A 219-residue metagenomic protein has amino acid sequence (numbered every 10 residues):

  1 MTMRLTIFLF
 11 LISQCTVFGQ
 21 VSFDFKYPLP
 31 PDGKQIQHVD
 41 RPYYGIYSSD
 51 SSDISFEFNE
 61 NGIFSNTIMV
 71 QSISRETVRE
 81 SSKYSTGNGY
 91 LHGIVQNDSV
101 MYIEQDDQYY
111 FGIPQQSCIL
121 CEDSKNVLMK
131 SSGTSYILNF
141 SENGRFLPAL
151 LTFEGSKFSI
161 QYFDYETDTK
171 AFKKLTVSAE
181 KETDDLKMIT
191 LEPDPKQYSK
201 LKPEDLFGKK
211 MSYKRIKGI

Functional and structural regions predicted by a protein language model:
M1-K26: Bacterial Sec-dependent N-terminal signal peptides
Q14-C15, N61, Y165: Generic structural motif
Q20-K34, D40, D53, M69 (+2 more regions): Calycin-type beta-barrel ligand-binding domains and close structural analogs
I36-Q37, G45: Extracellular/surface-associated beta-sandwich interaction domains
P42-I54: Tryptophan-anchored aromatic micro-motifs
S55-E60: Short beta-strand-centered aromatic/proline hotspots
I63-M69: Short edge-strand/loop segments of extracellular domains
